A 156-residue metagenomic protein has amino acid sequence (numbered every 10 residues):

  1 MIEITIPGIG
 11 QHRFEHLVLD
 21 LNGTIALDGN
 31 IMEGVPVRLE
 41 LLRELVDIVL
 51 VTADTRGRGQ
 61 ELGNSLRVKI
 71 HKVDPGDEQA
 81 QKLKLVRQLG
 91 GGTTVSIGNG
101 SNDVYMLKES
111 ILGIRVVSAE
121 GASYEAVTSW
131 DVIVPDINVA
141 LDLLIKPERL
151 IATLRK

Functional and structural regions predicted by a protein language model:
M1-L19, K156: Non-catalytic pre-domain segments flanking phosphatase-related domains
I6, D28-V46, Q79-A80: Short, acidic loop-to-helix structural element flanking the phosphoryl-transfer center in phosphate-processing enzymes
H12, L41, K69: Catalytic phosphate/metal-binding cores of nucleic-acid and nucleotide-processing enzymes, i.e., regions that mediate
H16-A26, V68: Glycine-rich phosphate-binding "P-loop"
T24-I25, R38-G63: Substrate-recognition element of Asp-dependent hydrolases with the DxDx(T/V) motif
D28, L50-V51, I70-P75: Catalytic beta/alpha-barrel core
G59-K156: C-terminal cap/substrate-recognition subdomain and adjoining C-terminal extension of metal-dependent phosphatase-like
